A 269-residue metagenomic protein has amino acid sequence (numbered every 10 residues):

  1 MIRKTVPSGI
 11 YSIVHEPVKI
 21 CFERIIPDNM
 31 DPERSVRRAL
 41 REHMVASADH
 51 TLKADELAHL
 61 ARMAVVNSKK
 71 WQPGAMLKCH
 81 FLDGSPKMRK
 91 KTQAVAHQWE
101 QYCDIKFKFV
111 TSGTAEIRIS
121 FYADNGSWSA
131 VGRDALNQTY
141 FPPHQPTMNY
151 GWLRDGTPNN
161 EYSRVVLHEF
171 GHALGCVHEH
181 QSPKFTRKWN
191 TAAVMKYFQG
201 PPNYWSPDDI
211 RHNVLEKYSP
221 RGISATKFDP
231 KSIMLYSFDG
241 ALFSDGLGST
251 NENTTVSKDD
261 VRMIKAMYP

Functional and structural regions predicted by a protein language model:
M1-P269: Zinc-dependent metalloendopeptidases
